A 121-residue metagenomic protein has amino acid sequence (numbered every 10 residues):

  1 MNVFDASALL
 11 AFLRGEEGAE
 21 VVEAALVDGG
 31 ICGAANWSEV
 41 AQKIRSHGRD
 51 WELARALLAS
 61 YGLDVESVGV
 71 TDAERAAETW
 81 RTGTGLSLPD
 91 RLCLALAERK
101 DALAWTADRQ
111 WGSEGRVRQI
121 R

Functional and structural regions predicted by a protein language model:
M1, G33, L94-R121: Acidic, PIN/NYN-like endoribonuclease modules and their adjacent C-terminal/linker elements
M1-C32, I44-A56, R121: Short, well-structured N-terminal submotif of metal-dependent ribonuclease cores
A8, Q42-I44, G62-E66: Short, glycine/charged-rich beta-strand-loop motifs at protein surfaces that mediate ligand recognition and catalysis
A8-L9, N36, D72, L92-C93 (+1 more regions): Alpha-helix capping/helix-boundary segments
E16, E39, E98: Acidic-residue sensor for enzyme active/binding pockets
E39, L57-S60: Short linear capping/connector segments at secondary-structure termini
D64-A107: Active-site neighborhoods of divalent-metal-dependent phosphate/nucleic-acid chemistry enzymes
